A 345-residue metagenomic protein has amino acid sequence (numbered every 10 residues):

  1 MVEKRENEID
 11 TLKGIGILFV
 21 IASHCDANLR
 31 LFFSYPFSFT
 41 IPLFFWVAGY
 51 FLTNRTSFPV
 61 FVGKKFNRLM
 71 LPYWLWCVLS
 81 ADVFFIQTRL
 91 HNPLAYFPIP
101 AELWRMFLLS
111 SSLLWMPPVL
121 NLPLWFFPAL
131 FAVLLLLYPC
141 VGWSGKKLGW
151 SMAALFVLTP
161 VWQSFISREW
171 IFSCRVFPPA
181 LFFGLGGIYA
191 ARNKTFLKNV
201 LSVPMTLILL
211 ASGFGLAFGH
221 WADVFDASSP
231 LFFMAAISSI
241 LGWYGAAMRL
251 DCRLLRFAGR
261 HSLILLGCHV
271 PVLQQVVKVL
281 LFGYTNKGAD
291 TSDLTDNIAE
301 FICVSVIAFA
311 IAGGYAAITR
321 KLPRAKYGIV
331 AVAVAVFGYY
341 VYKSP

Functional and structural regions predicted by a protein language model:
M1-P345: Alpha-helical transmembrane segments and their immediate juxtamembrane cytosolic regions
